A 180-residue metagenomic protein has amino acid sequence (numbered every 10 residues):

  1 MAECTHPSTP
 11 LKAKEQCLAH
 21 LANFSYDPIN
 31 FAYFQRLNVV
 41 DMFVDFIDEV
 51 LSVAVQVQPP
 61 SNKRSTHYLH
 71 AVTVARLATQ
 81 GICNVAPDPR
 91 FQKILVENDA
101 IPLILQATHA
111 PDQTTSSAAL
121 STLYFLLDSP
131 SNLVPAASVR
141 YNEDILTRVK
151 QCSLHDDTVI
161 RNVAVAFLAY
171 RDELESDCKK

Functional and structural regions predicted by a protein language model:
T5-A22, L51-N98, H109-S131, P135-R148 (+1 more regions): Alpha-helical solenoid repeats of the armadillo/HEAT superfamily in eukaryotic scaffolding/adaptor proteins
N30-F46, V50-S52, T73-A75: A glycine-rich, hydrophobic loop/mini-helix early in the fold
F31, L105-T108: Generic detector of contiguous secondary-structure segments
V40-V44, A86, L95, A100-L105: Eukaryote-skewed repeat-based solenoidal scaffolds used as protein-protein interaction platforms, primarily
